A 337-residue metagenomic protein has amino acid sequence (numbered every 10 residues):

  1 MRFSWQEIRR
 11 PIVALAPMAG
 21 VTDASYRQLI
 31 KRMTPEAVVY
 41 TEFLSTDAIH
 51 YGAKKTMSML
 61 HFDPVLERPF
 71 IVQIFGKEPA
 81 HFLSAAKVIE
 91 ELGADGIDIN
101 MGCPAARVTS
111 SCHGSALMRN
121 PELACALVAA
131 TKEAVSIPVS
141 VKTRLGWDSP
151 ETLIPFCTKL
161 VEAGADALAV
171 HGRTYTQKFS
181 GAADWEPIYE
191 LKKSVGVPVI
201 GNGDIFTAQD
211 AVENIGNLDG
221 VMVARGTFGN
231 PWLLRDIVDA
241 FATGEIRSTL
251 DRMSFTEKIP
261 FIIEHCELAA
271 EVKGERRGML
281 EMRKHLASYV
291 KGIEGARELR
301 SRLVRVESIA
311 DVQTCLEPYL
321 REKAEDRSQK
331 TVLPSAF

Functional and structural regions predicted by a protein language model:
M1-S4, R9, V13-A14, A19 (+7 more regions): Alpha/beta catalytic cores of nucleotide-metabolism and tRNA/nucleoside-modifying enzymes
R2-F3, M18-L92: Glycine-rich, positively charged N-terminal anion/phosphate-binding segment
I8-I12, D47-F70, C103, V108-S111 (+1 more regions): N-terminal small/glycine-rich loop or linker at the start of catalytic domains across soluble metabolic enzymes
V13-A16, V39-T41, F70-I74, I97 (+4 more regions): Hydrophobic faces of well-ordered beta-strands that scaffold small-molecule active sites in alpha/beta enzyme cores
M18-G20, L44-T46, F75-K77, G102-P104 (+4 more regions): Active-site beta-loop-alpha junctions enriched in small/polar residues
R32, L83-I97, M101-H113, E122-V197: Alpha/beta enzyme core
M118-R119: Aromatic- and acidic-residue-enriched carbohydrate-binding clefts of CAZyme catalytic domains
